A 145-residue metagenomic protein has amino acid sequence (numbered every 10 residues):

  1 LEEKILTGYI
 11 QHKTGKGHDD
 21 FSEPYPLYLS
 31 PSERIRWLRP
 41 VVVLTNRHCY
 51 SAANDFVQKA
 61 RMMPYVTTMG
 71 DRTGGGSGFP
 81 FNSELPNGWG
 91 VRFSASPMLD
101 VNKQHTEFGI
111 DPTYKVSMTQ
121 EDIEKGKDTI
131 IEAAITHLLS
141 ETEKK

Functional and structural regions predicted by a protein language model:
L1-I5, R61-Y65, I135-E143: Sec-exported extracytoplasmic/periplasmic mature domains
L1-P40, G78-N82, A95, L99 (+1 more regions): Gly/Ser/Thr-rich loop/hinge elements
L6-Y9, T67-D71: Acidic/polar loop patches that form or flank catalytic/metal-binding clefts of enzymes that bind anionic ligands
P40-A53: Active-site neighborhood of thiol-dependent amide/isopeptide-bond enzymes
V41, A60, K103, A134: Terminal peptide-recognition signature
S51, R61-M62, T68-P86, V91-F93 (+2 more regions): C-terminal soluble interaction/assembly domains
A52-F56, Y65, K127-A134: Stable alpha-helical elements in mature extracytoplasmic
P112-K145: Low-complexity, Gly/Ser/Thr/Pro-rich intrinsically disordered linker/tail segments
